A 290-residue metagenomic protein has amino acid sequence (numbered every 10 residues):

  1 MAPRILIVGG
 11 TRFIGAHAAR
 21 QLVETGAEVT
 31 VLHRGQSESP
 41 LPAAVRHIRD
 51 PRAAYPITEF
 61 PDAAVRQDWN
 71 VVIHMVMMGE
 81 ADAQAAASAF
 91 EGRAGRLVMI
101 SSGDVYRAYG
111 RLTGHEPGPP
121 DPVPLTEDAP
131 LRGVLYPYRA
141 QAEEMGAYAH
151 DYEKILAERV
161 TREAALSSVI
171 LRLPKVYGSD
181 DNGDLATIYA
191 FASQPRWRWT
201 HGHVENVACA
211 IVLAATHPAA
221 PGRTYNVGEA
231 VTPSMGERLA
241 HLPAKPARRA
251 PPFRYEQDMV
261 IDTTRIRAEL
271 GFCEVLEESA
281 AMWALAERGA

Functional and structural regions predicted by a protein language model:
I5-T25: N-terminal Rossmann NAD(P)H-binding glycine-rich loop of SDR-like oxidoreductase domains
V8, G178, A192-W197, Y225-P233 (+2 more regions): Glycine-rich Rossmann NAD(P)(H)-binding loop
Q36-A94, M99, V105-R111: NAD(P)H-binding glycine-rich loop region in Rossmannoid oxidoreductase-like domains and their noncatalytic homologs
E127-V169: Active-site Tyr-X1-5-Lys
A147-Y148, P174-N182, T187, A192-E205: Glycine-rich "substrate-gating" loop/helix at the edge of Rossmann-like oxidoreductase active sites
A164, G178-I188, W197, L213-Y225 (+1 more regions): Glycine/proline-rich active-site loop of Rossmann-fold NAD(P)-dependent oxidoreductases
A208-D258, T263: Mid/C-terminal beta-alpha module of Rossmann-like enzyme folds, strongest in SDR-family dehydrogenases/epimerases
E277-A290: Amphipathic terminal alpha-helices
